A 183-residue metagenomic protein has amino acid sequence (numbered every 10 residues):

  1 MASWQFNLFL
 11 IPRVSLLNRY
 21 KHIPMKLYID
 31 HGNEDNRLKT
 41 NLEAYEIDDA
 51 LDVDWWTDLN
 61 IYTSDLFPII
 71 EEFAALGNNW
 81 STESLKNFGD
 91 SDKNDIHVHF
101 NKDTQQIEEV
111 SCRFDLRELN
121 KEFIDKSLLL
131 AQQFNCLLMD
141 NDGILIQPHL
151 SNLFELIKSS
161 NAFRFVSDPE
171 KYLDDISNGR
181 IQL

Functional and structural regions predicted by a protein language model:
M1-L183: Acidic (Asp/Glu-rich) sequence patches and key acidic residues that form negatively charged surfaces used
